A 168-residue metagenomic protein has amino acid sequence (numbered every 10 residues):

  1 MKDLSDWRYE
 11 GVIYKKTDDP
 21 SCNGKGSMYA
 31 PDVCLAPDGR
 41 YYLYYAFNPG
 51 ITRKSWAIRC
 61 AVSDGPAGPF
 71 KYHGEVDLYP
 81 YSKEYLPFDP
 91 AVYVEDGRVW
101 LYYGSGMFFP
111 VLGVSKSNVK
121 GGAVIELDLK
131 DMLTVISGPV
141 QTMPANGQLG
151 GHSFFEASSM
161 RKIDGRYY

Functional and structural regions predicted by a protein language model:
M1-Y168: Carbohydrate-active catalytic/glycan-binding domains of CAZyme proteins, especially the secreted or lumenal ectodomains
